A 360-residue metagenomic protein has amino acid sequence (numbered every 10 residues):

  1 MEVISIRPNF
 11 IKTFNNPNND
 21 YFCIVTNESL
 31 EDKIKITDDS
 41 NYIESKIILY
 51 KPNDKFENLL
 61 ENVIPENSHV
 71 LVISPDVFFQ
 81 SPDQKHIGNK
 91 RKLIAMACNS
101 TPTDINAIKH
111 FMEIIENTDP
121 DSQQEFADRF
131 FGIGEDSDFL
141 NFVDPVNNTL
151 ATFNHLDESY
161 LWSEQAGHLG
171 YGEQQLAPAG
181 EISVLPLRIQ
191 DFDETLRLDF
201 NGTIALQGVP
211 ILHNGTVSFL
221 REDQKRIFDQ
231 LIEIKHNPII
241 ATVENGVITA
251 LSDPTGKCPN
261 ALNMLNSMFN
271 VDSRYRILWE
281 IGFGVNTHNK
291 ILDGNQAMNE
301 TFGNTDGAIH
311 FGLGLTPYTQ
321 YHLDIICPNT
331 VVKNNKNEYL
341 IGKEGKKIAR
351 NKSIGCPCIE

Functional and structural regions predicted by a protein language model:
M1-H236, N337-E338, K346-E360: Active-site bordering "gate/hinge" segments that shape substrate access to catalytic or cofactor-binding pockets
V146, V243-V247, K333-N337: Short acidic-glycine loop/turn motifs at beta-strand connectors
Q207-I211, N245-V247, D253-G256, G284-N286 (+1 more regions): Histidine- and/or cysteine-centered catalytic micro-motif in compact active-site loops
S218-N270: Long, well-ordered mid-to-C-terminal structural blocks that present hydrophobic/aromatic surfaces
D272-T330: Cysteine/selenocysteine-centered motifs that mediate thiol-based redox chemistry or coordinate metal-sulfur cofactors
G312-E360: Short hairpin/turn module used for nucleic-acid contact or packing/dimerization
